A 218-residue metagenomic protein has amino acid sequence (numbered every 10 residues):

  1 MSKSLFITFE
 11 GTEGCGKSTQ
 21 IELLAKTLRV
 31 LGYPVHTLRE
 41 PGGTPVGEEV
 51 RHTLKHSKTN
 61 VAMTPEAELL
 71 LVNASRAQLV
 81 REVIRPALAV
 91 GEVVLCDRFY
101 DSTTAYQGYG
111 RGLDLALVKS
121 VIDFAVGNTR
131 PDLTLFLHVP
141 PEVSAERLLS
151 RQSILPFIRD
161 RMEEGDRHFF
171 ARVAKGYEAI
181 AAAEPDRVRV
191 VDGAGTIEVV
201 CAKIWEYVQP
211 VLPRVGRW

Functional and structural regions predicted by a protein language model:
S2-F6: Pre-Walker A (Motif I) flank of P-loop NTPase domains
F9: Hydrophobic anchor at the beta1->P-loop junction of P-loop NTPases
G14: Walker A (P-loop) phosphate-binding loop of P-loop NTPases
K17: Conserved lysine of the Walker
Q20: Hydrophobic positions on the alpha1 helix immediately C-terminal to the Walker A/P-loop
A25, E142-W218: NTP-dependent small-molecule kinase module
L31-V126, K203: ATP-dependent small-molecule kinase phosphotransfer cores that center on conserved nucleotide phosphate-binding segments
C96-R98, G127-L148: Conserved phosphate-donor/acceptor-positioning beta-strand/loop module used by diverse small-molecule
